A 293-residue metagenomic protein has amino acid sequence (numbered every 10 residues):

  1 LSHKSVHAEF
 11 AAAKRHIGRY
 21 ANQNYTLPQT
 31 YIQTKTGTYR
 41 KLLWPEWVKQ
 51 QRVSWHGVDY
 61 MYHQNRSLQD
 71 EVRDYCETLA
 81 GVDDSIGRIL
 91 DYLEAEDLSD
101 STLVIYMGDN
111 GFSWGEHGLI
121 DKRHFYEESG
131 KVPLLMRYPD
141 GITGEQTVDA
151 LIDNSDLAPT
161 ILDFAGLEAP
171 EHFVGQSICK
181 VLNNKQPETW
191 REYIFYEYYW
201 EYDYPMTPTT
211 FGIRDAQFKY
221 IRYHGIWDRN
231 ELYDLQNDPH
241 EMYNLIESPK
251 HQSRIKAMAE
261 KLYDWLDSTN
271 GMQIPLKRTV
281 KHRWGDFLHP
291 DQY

Functional and structural regions predicted by a protein language model:
L1, Y20, V181-L182, I213 (+1 more regions): A generic structural signal for nonpolar/aromatic side chains embedded in well-ordered alpha-helices
S2-I152, F164-H172, R222-I226, P239-M242 (+2 more regions): Active-site-proximal cap/lid insertion segments
E9, N110-E116, S155-A158, D163-E231 (+5 more regions): C-terminal cap/loop subdomain of S1 sulfatases and analogous C-terminal strand-loop tails that border
R19, Q23, V181, K261 (+1 more regions): Residues that form generic nucleotide/phosphate-binding pockets
G87, D91, N183, E260-Y263: Surface-exposed alpha-helical segments enriched in charged/polar residues
L93, V181-L182, I246, L266: Hydrophobic residues in alpha-helical segments
P249-L276: A contiguous, mid-protein "functional segment" used to position or interact with cofactors/ions or partner subunits
